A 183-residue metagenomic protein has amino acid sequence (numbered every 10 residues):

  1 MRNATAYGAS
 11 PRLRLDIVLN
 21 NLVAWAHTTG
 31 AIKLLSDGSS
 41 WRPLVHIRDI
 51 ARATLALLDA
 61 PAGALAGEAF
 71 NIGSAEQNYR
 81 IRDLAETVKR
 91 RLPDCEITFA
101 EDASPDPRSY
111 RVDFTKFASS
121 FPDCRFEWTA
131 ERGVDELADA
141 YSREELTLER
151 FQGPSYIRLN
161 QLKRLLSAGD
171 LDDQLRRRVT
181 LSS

Functional and structural regions predicted by a protein language model:
M1-S10, N20: Conserved beta-loop-beta element that borders a ligand/cofactor-binding pocket
R2, A26-T28: Active-site Tyr-X1-5-Lys
G8, T29-G30: Hanks-type protein kinase catalytic core
S10-R12, Q77: Acidic pyrophosphate-coordinating catalytic loop
I17: Glycine-rich phosphate/pyrophosphate-binding beta-alpha loops
N20-A24, L55: Solvent-exposed, non-membrane alpha-helical residues enriched in polar/charged side chains
G30, L35-S183: C-terminal substrate-binding subdomain of Rossmann-fold SDR/epimerase-dehydratase oxidoreductases
